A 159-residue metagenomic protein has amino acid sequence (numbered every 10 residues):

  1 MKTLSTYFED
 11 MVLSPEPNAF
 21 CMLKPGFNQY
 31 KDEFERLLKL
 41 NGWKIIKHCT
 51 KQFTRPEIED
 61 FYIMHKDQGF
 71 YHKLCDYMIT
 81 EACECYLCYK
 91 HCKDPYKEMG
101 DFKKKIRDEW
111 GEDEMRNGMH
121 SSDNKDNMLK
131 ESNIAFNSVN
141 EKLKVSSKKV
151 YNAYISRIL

Functional and structural regions predicted by a protein language model:
K2-L159: Non-catalytic terminal and connector segments of soluble metabolic enzymes
